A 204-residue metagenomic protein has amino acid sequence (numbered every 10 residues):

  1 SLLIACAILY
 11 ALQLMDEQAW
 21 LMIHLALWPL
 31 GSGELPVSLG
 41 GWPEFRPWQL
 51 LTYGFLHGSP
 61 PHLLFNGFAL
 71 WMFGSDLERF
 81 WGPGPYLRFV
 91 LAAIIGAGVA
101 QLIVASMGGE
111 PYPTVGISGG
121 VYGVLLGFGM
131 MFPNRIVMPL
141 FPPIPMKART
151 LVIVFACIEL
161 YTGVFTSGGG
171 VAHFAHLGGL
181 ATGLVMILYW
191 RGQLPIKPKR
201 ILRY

Functional and structural regions predicted by a protein language model:
S1-Y204: A detector for small-residue-rich transmembrane helices and their helix-helix packing motifs
